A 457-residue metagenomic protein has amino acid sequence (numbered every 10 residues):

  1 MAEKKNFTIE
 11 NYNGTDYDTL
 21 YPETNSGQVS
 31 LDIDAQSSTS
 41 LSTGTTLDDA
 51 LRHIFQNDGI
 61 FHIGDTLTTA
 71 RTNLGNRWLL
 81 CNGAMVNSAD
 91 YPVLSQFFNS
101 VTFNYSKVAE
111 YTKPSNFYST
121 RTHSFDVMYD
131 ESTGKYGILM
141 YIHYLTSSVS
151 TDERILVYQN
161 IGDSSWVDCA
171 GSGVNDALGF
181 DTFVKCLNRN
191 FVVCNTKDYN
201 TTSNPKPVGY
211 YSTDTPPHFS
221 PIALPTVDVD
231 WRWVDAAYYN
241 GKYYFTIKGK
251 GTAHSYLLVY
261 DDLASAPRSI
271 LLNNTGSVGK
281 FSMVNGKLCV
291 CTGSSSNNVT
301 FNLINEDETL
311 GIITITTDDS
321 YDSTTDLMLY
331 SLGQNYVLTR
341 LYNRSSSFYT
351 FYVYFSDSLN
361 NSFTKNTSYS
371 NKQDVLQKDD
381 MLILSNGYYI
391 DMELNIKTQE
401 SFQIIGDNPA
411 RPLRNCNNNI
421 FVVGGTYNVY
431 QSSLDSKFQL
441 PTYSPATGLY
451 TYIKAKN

Functional and structural regions predicted by a protein language model:
M1-D58, G83: A signal for long, low-complexity, Ser/Thr/Asn-enriched, surface-exposed stalk/shaft and domain-boundary segments
H53-K107, Y111, D435-N457: Low-complexity Ser/Thr/Gly/Asn-rich repetitive segments
K107-N116, S165-G173, H218-V227, A266-N273 (+3 more regions): A short beta-strand motif characteristic of beta-propeller blades
S119-M128, D176-L187, D228-Y238, T275-N285 (+3 more regions): Repeated scaffold domains used in trafficking and secretory/extracellular systems, primarily beta-propellers
T133-M140, R189-V193, K242-F245, K287-C289 (+3 more regions): Entry beta-strands of beta-propeller and related beta-repeat scaffolds
S147-V157, N200-Y210, T252-L258, S296-N302 (+3 more regions): Structural motif
N160-D163, T213-P216, D261-S265, N305-E308 (+3 more regions): Short loop/turn segments that connect beta-strands within beta-propeller blades
R411-Q439: Blade-level signature of beta-propeller repeat domains, shared across WD40, Kelch, NHL, RCC1 and BNR/Asp-box propellers
